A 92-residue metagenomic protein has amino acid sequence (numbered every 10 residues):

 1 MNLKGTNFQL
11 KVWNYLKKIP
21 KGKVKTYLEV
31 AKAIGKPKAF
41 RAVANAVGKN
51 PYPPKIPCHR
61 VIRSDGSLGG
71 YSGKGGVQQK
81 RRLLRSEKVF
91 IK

Functional and structural regions predicted by a protein language model:
M1-K38, R85-K92: Basic nucleic-acid-binding alpha-helical/helix-turn surface characteristic of O6-alkylguanine DNA
P20-K23, P51, G66: Histidine- and aromatic-rich ligand-binding microenvironments
K38-P53: Regulatory, non-catalytic segments
P54-V61: Short Lys/Arg-enriched helix C-cap and helix-to-coil transition segments that create basic nucleic-acid-contact patches
R63-S64, G69: Conserved post-catalytic alpha-helical subdomain immediately downstream of the catalytic base and nucleotide-binding
Y71-K92: Positively charged, aromatic-accented nucleic-acid-binding surfaces
